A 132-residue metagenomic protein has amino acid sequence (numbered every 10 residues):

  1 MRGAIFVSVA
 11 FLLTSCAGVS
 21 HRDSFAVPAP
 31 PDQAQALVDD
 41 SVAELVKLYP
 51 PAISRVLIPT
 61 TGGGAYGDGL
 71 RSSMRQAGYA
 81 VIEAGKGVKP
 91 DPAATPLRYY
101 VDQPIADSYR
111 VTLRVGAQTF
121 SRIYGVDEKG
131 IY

Functional and structural regions predicted by a protein language model:
M1-F6: Bacterial N-terminal signal peptides that target proteins for export
L12-S15: C-terminal motif of bacterial Sec signal peptides marking the signal peptidase cleavage site
A17-H21: Bacterial signal peptide processing site
D23-S24, A34-G69: Post-signal-peptide N-terminal segment of Sec-exported extracytoplasmic proteins
V46-P50, M74-A80: Sec-exported extracytoplasmic/periplasmic mature domains
A80-A93: Short acidic low-complexity segments
A93-Y132: Amphipathic beta-strand/beta-sheet edge segments enriched in Tyr/Trp
